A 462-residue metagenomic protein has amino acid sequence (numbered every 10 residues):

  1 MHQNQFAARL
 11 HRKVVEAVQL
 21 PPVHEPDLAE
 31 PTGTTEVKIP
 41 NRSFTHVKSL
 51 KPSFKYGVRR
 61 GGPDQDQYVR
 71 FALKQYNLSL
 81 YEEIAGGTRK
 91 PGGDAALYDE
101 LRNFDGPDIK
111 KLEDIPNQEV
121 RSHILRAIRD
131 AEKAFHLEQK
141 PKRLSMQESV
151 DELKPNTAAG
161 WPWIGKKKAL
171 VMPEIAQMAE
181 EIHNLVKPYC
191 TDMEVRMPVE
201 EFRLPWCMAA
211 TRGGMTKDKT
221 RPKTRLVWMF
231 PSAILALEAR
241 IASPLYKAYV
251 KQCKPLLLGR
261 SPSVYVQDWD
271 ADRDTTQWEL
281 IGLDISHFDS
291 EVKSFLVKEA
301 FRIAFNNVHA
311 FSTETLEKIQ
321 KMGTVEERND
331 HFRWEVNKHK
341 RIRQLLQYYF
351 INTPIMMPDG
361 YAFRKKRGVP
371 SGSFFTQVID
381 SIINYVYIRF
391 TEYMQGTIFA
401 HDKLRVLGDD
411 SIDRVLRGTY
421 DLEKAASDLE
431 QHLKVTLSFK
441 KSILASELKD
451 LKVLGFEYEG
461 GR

Functional and structural regions predicted by a protein language model:
M1-A209: Non-catalytic, polymerase-adjacent accessory regions of viral genome-replication enzymes
M1-S53, D64, S79, M197-R462: Core nucleotidyl-transferase/polymerase catalytic module
